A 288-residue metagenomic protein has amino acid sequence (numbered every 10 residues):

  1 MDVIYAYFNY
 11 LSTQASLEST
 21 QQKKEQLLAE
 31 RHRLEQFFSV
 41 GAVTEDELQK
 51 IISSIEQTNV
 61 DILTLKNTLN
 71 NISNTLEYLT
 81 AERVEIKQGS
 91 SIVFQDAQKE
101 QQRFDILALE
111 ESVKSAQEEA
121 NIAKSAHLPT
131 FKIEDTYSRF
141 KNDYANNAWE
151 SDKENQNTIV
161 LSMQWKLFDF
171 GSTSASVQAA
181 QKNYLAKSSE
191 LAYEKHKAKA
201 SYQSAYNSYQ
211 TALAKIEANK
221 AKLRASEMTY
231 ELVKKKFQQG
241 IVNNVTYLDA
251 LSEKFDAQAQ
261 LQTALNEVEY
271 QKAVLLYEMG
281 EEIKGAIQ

Functional and structural regions predicted by a protein language model:
M1, L107, K114, H127-N157 (+2 more regions): Small/polar (Gly/Ser/Thr/Ala-rich) solvent-exposed segments that form structured loops/beta-strands/short helices used
M1-L107, K114, A205-S208, A212 (+1 more regions): Periplasmic alpha-helical coiled-coil/stalk elements that build and connect Gram-negative outer-membrane
F38-A42, F237-I241, E278: A short glycine-centered flexible hinge/capping loop motif at secondary-structure junctions
D46, I241-T263: Short terminal targeting/anchoring segments
I122, S162-Q164: Outer-membrane beta-barrel architecture
V160-S162, Y206: Membrane-embedded beta-strand positions in outer-membrane beta-barrel channels/transporters
S176-A218: C-terminal structural cap/anchor segments
Q260-Q288: Acidic, low-complexity, intrinsically disordered peripheral segments
